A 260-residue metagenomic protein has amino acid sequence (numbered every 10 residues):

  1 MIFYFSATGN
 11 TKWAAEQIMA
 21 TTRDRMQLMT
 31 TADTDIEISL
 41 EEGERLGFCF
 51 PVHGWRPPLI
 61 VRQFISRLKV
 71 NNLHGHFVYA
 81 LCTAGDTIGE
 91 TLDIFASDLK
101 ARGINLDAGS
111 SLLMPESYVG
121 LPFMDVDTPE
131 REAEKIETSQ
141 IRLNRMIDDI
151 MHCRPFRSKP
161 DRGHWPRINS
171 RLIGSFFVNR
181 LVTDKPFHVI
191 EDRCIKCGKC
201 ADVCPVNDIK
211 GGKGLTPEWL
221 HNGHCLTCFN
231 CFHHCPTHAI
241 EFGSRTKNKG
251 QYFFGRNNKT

Functional and structural regions predicted by a protein language model:
I2, S6-A14, M19-A32, L40-F50 (+3 more regions): FMN-binding flavodoxin-like domain, especially the glycine-rich phosphate-binding loop
V189, I195, K199-L220, H224 (+1 more regions): Iron-sulfur cluster-binding cysteine motifs and their immediate structural context in ferredoxin-like electron-transfer
Y252-K259: Active-site-proximal loop/hinge segments that shape catalytic or ion-binding/gating pockets
